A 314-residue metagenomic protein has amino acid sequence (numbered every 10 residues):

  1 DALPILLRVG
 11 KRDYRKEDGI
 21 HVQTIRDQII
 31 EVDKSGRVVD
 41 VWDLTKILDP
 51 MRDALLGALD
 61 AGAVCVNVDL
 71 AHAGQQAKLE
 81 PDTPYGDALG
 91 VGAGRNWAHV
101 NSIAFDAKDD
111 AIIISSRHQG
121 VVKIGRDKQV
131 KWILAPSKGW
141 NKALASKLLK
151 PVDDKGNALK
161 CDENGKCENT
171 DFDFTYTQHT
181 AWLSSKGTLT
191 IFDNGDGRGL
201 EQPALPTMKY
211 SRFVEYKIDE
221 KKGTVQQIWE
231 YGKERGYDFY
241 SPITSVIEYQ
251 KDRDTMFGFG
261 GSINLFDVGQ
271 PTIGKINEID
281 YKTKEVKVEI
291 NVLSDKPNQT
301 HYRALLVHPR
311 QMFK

Functional and structural regions predicted by a protein language model:
P4-K314: Histidine-/acidic-rich catalytic cores in large beta-rich domains
